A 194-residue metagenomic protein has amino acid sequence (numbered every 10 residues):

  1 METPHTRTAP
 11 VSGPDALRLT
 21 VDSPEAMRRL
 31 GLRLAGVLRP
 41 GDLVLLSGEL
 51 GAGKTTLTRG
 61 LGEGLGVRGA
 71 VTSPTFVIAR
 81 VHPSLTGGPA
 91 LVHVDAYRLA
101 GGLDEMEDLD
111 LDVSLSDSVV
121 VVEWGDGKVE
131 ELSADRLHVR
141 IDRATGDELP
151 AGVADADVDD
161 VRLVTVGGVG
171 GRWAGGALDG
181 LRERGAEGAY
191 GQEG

Functional and structural regions predicted by a protein language model:
E2-S12, L17, G102, D110-G194: Short phosphate-coordinating micro-motif centered on Lys-Gly-acidic
R28-V37: Pre-Walker A adenine-sensing motif
V44-L46: Hydrophobic anchor at the beta1->P-loop junction of P-loop NTPases
G51: Walker A (P-loop) phosphate-binding loop of P-loop NTPases
K54: Conserved lysine of the Walker
P74-T75, V81-W124: Conserved nucleotide-sensing/catalytic segment adjacent to the nucleotide-binding pocket in NTP-handling enzymes
